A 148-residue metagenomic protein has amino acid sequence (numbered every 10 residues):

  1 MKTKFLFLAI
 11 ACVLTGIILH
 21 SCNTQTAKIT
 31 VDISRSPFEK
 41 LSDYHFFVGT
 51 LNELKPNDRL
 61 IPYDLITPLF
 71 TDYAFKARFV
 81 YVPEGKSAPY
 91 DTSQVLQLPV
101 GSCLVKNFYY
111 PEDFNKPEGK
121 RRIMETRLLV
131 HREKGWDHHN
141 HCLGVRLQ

Functional and structural regions predicted by a protein language model:
M1-A9: Bacterial N-terminal signal peptides that target proteins for export
A9-T15: Gram-negative bacterial Sec-dependent N-terminal signal peptides
L19-S21: C-terminal motif of bacterial Sec signal peptides marking the signal peptidase cleavage site
Q25-A77: N-terminal pre-domain segments of enzymes
L69, K76-G85, Y90-Q148: Extended surface/linker regions that mediate inter-domain or inter-protein docking in multi-component redox
